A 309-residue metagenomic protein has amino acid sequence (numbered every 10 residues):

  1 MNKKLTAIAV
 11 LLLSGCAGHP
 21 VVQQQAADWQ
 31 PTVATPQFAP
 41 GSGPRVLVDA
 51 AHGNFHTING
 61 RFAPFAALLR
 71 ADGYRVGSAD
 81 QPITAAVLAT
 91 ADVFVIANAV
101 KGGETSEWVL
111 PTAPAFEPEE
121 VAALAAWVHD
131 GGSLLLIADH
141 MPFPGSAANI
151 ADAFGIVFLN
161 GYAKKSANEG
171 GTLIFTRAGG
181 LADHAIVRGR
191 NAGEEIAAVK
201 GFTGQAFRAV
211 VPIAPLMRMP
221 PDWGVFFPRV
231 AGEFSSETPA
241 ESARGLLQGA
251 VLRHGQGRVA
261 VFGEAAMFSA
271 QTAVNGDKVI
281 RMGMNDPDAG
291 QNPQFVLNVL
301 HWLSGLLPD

Functional and structural regions predicted by a protein language model:
K4-G15: Gram-negative bacterial Sec-dependent N-terminal signal peptides
C16-D309: Short, surface-exposed patches at the edges or C-terminal ends of soluble domains, predominantly
